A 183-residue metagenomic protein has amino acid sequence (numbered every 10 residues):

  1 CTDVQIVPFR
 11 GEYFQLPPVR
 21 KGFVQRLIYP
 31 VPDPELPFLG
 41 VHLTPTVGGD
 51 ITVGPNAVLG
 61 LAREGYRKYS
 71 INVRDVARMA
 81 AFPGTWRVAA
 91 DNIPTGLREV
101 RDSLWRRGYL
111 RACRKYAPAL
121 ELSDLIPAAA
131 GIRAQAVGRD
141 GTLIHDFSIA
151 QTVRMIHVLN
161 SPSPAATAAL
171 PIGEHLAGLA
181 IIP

Functional and structural regions predicted by a protein language model:
C1-I71: Flavin-dependent oxidoreductases
F38, K68-P183: C-terminal catalytic lobe of FAD-dependent flavoproteins
